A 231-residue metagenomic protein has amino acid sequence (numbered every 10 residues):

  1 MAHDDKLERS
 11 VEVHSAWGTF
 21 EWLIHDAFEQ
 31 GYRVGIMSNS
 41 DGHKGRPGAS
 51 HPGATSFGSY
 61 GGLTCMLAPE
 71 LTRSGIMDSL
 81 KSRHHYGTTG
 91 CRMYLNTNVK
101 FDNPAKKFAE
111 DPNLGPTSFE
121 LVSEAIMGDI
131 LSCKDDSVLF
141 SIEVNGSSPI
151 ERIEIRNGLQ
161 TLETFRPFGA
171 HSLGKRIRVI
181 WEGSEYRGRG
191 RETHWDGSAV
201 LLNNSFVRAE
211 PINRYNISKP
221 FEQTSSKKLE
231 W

Functional and structural regions predicted by a protein language model:
A2, E8-R9, E21-W231: C-terminal functional module detector
D4-D5, S15: N-terminal catalytic scaffold of extracellular/periplasmic and nuclease hydrolases that process anionic headgroups
V11-G18: The substrate-binding groove and active-site-proximal loops of carbohydrate-active enzymes, especially glycoside
